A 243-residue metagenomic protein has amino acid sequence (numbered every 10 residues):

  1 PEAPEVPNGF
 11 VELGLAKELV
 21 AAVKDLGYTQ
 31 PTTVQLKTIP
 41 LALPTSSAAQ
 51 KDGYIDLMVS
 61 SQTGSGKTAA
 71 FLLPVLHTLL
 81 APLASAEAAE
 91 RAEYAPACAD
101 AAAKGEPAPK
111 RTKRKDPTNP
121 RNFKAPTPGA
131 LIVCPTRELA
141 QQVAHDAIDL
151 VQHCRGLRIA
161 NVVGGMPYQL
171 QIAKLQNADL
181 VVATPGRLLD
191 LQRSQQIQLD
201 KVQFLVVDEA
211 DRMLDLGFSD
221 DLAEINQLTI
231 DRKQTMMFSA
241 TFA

Functional and structural regions predicted by a protein language model:
E2-S60, H77-L83, A89-K104, D208: Conserved pre-motif I regulatory segment
A21-Y28, S85-R193, K201-F204: Conserved nucleic-acid-binding Ia/Ib motif block in the N-terminal RecA-like helicase ATPase lobe
T29, L76, A140, Q169 (+4 more regions): Nucleotide phosphate-binding site architecture
V34, I39, K67-L79, V143-H145 (+1 more regions): Motif I (Walker A/P-loop) of helicase-class P-loop NTPases
S46-V59, T127-A130, A178-D179, K233-Q234: Pre-Walker A (Motif I) flank of P-loop NTPase domains
S61-S65: The conserved Walker
Q198-A243: Post-DEXD/H (motif II) to motif III coupling segment of the RecA-like Helicase ATP-binding lobe
